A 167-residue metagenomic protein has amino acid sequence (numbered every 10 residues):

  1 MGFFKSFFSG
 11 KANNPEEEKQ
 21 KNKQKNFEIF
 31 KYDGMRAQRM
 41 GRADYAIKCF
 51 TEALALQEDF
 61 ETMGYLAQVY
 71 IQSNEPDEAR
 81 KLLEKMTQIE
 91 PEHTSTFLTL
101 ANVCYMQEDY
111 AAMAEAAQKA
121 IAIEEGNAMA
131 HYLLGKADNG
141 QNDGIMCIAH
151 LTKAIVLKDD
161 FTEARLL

Functional and structural regions predicted by a protein language model:
M1-Q24, G41: Helical anchoring/docking segments at protein termini
K19-E61, Y65-Q72, N102, M106-E108: Alpha-helical segment of the N-proximal tetratricopeptide repeat
Q24, Q57-E58, P91, E125 (+1 more regions): Short coil turns that delineate tetratricopeptide repeat
F27, F60-T62, T94-S95, A128-M129 (+1 more regions): Helix-start (N-cap) detector for alpha-helical repeat units in TPR-like alpha-solenoids, especially tetratricopeptide
M40-K48, S73-K85, M106-K119, G140-K153: Structural signature of tandem alpha-helical TPR/SEL1-like repeats, specifically the intra-repeat loop/turn
L133, G140-L167: Solenoidal tandem-repeat scaffolds enriched in leucines and small polar residues
